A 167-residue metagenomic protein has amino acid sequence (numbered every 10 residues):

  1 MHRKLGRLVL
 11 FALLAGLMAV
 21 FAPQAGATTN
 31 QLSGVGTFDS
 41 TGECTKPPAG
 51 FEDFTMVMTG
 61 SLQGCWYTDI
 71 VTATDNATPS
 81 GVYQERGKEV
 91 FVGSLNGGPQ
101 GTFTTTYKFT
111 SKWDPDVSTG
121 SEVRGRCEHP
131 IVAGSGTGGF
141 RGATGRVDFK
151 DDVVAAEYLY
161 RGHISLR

Functional and structural regions predicted by a protein language model:
M1, M18, M56-M58: Detector for methionine-enriched segments
M1-L10: Bacterial N-terminal signal peptides that target proteins for export
V9-V20: Bacterial N-terminal signal peptides
F21-A27: Sec/Tat signal peptide C-region and signal peptidase I cleavage site
A27-R167: Beta-strand-enriched cores of mature, soluble protein domains
